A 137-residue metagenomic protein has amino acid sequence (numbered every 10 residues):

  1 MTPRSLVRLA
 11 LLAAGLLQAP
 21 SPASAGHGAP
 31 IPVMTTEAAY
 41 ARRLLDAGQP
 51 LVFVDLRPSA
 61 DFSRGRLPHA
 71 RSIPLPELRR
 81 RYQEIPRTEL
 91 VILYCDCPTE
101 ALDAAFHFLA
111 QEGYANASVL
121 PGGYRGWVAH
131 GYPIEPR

Functional and structural regions predicted by a protein language model:
T2-V52, L56-D61, R137: Flexible, polar/low-complexity N-terminal or interdomain linker segments that lie immediately upstream of folded
G28-P30, P68, L93-D96: Second-shell loop/turn segments in exported
A38, R42, L75, R79 (+2 more regions): Extracytoplasmic/secreted envelope proteins and their assembly/folding machinery, especially bacterial periplasmic
Q49-E84: N-terminal, post-signal-peptide region of Sec/Tat-exported proteins
I85-W127: Catalytic cysteine-centered active loop of the rhodanese-like fold, especially the PTP/DSP P-loop
G131-R137: Active-site neighborhoods of enzymes that stabilize oxyanions during catalysis
